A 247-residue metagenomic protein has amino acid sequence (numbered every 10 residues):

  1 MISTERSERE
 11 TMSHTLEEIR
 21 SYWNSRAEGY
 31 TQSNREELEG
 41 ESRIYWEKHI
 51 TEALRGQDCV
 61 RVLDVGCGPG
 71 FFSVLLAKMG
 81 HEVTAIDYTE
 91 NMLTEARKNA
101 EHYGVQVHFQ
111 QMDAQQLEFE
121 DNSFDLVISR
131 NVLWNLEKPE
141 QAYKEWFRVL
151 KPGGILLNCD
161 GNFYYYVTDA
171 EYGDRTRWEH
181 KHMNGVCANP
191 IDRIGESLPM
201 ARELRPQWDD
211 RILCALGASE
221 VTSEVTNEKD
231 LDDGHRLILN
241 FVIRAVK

Functional and structural regions predicted by a protein language model:
I2-D58, F71: Conserved class I S-adenosyl-L-methionine
L63-V65, P69-Q116: Class I SAM-dependent methyltransferase SAM/SAH-binding core
Q115-L126: A short acidic, Gly/Pro-enriched loop at the edge of an enzyme's catalytic core that lines a small-molecule cofactor
L126-P139: A short SAM/SAH-binding and catalytic strip from SAM-dependent methyltransferases
E140-P152: A short glycine-rich, Lys/Arg-flanked "PGG" loop and its adjoining helix->strand segment in the class I
G154-G161: Conserved beta-strand signature within the Rossmann-like core of class I S-adenosyl-L-methionine
G161-D233: C-terminal alpha-helical "lid/dimerization" subdomain adjacent to the S-adenosyl-L-methionine
F241-K247: C-terminal lobe and adjacent flexible extensions of AdoMet/dcAdoMet transferase-like proteins
